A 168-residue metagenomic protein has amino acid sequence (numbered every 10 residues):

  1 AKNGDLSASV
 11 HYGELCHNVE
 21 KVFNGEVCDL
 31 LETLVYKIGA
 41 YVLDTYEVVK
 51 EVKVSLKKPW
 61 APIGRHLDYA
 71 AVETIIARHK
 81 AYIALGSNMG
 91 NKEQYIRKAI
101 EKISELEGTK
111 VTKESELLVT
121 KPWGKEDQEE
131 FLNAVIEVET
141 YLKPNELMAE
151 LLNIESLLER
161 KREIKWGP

Functional and structural regions predicted by a protein language model:
A1-H79: N-terminal, polar/charged subdomain of small-to-medium soluble alpha/beta proteins
N24, D29, K50, W60-A61 (+2 more regions): Core catalytic alpha/beta fold that binds nucleotide/phospho-ligands
